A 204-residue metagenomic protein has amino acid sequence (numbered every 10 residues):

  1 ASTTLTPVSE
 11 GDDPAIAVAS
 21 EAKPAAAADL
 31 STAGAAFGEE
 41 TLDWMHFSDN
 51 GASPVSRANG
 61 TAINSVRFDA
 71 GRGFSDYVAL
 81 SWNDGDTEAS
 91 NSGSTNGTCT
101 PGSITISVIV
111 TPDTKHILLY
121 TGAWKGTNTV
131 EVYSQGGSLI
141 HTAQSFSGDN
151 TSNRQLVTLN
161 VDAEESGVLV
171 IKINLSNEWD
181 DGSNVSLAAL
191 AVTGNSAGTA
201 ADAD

Functional and structural regions predicted by a protein language model:
S2-G51, A197-D204: Boundary/junction segments of secreted and surface-exposed precursor proteins
G11-A27, H46-G51, V55, S103 (+4 more regions): Non-catalytic accessory regions used for complex assembly or targeting
T61-S107: Surface-exposed, low-complexity/disordered Ser/Thr/Gly/Pro/Asn-rich loops and linkers
V78, G102-I104, K115, G126-V130: Short beta-strand/loop motifs in extracellular/secreted proteins, especially within beta-sandwich accessory domains
C99, G122-N195: Contiguous ligand/interfacial binding patches
I104-V108, L118, T158-L159: Generic recognition of flexible, low-complexity loop/linker segments
V110-L118, S166: Extended extracellular/luminal ectodomain segments enriched in beta-structured repeat modules
